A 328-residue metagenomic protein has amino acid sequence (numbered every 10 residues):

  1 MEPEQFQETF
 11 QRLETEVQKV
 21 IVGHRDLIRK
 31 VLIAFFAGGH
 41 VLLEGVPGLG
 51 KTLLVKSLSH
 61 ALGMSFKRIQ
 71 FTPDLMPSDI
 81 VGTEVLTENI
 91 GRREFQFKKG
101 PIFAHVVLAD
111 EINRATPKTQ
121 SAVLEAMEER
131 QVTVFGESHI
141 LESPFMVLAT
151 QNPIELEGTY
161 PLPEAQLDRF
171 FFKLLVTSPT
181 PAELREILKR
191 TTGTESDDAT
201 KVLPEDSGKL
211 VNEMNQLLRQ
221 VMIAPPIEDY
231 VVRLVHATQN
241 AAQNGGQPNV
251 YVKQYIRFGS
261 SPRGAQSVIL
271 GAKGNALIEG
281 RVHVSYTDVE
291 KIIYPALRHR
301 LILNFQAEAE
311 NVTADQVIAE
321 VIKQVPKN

Functional and structural regions predicted by a protein language model:
P3-F6, V20, D168, K173-Y251 (+4 more regions): Conserved C-terminal "switch" segment of AAA+ ATPases
P3-L49: Pre-Walker A (pre-P-loop) alpha-helix and adjacent loop at the N terminus of AAA/AAA+ ATPase modules, a conserved
E4, A241-N328: C-terminal engagement/docking regions of AAA+ P-loop ATPases
K30-I33, T87-L108: Conserved alpha-helical scaffold flanking the Walker A/P-loop in AAA+ ATPase domains
F35-T72: Walker A/P-loop
G45, D110-E111, A122: Walker B catalytic acidic pair
A61-N89: AAA+/P-loop NTPase substrate/partner-engagement loops
T87-R92, A115-T119, M127-V221, K273-N275: Canonical AAA+ ATPase core
